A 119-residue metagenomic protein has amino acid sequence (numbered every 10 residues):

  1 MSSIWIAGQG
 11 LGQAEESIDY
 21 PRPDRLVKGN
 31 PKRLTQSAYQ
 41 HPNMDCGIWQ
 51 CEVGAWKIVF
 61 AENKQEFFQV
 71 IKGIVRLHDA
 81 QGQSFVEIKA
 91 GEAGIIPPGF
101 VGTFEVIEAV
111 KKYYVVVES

Functional and structural regions predicted by a protein language model:
M1-N43: A short, N-terminal "cap"/entry segment at the start of jelly-roll beta-barrel domains of the cupin/DSBH fold
R33, M44-C46, V101, K111: Intrinsic-disorder/low-complexity, polar/charged segments enriched in Ser/Thr/Lys/Arg/Asp/Glu/Gln
P42-E62, P97-P98: Conserved short histidine dyad/triad with adjacent acidic residue
I58, L77, K112-Y114: Short hydrophobic/aromatic-rich beta-strand segments that constitute the beta-sheet cores of beta-sandwich/beta-barrel
E62-L77: Short, conserved beta-strand element in jelly-roll/cupin
H78-A80, E105: A generic structural motif
G82-P98: Short acidic-glycine-tyrosine-enriched beta hairpin
P97-S119: Ligand-binding loop in jelly-roll beta-barrel domains
